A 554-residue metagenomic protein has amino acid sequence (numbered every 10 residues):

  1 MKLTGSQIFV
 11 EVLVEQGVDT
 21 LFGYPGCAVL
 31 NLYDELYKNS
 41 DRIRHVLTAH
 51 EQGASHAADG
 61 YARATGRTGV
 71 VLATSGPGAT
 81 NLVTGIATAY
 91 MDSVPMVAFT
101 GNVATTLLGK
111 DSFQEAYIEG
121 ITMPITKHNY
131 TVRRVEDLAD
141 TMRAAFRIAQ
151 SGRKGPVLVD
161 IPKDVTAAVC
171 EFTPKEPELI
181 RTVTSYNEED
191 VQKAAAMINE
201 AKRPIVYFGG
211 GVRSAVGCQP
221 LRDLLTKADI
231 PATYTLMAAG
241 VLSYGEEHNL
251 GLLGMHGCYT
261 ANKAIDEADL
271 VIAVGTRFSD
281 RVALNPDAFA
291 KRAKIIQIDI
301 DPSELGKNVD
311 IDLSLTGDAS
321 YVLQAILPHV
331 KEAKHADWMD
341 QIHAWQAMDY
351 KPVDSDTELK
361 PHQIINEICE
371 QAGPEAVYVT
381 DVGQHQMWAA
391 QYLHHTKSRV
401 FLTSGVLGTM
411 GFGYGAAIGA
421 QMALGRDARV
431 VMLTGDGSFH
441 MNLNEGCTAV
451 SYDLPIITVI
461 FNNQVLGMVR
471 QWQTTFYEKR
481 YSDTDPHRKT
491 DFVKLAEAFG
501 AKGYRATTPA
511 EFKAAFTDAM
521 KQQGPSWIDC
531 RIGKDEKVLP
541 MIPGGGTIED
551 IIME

Functional and structural regions predicted by a protein language model:
M1-V330, E367, Q371-P374, R429 (+5 more regions): N-terminal alpha/beta PP-like core and its mobile active-site loop of ThDP/TPP-dependent enzymes
F9-V10, V14-D19, L32-Y37, H343-A423: Active-site diphosphate/adenylate-binding microenvironment
L47-A49, Y378, N442, S526: Hydrophobic transmembrane-helix microenvironments that flank and shape a buried ionizable site
Y61, T80, D337-D354, A420 (+2 more regions): Charged, low-complexity, helix-prone segments enriched in Lys/Glu/Asp/Gln
G69-V71, V159, Y378, F401 (+1 more regions): Well-ordered beta-strand positions enriched in small/hydrophobic/aromatic, beta-favoring residues
F99, L107-G109, F113-Q114, G306-N308 (+3 more regions): Thiamine diphosphate
E136, P174, A195-A196, R292-Q384 (+2 more regions): Phosphate/pyrophosphate-binding active-site segments
Y207, V379, T434: Short hydrophobic beta-strand that contains or immediately precedes a catalytic carboxylate
